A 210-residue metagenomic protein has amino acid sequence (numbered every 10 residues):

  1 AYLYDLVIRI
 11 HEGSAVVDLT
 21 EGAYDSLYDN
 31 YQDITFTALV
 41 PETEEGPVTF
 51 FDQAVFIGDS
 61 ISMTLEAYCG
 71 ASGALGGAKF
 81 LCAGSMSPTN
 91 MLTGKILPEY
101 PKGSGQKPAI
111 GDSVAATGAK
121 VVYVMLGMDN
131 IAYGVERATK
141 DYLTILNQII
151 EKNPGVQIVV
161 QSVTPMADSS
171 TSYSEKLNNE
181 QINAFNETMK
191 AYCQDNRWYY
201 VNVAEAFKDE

Functional and structural regions predicted by a protein language model:
A1-I57, I61-A67: N-terminal secretory targeting modules
E44-K140: Conserved SGNH/GDSL esterase-like catalytic core that processes O-acyl groups on lipids and polysaccharides
L65-E66, I131-E136, A167-Y173, K208-E210: Extracytoplasmic/secreted cell-surface and envelope-processing proteins
V114, I149-E151, K190-C193: N-terminal cationic-hydrophobic initiation segments that often serve targeting/anchoring roles
M125, Q161-S162: Alpha/beta-hydrolase-fold catalytic nucleophile elbow
R137-I145, I182-N183: Charged helix-capping and loop-helix junction motifs
N153-Q157: A short helix->loop->beta-strand "cap" motif at the edges of active sites that frequently abuts
A167-V203: Substrate-gating cap/lid alpha-helix
